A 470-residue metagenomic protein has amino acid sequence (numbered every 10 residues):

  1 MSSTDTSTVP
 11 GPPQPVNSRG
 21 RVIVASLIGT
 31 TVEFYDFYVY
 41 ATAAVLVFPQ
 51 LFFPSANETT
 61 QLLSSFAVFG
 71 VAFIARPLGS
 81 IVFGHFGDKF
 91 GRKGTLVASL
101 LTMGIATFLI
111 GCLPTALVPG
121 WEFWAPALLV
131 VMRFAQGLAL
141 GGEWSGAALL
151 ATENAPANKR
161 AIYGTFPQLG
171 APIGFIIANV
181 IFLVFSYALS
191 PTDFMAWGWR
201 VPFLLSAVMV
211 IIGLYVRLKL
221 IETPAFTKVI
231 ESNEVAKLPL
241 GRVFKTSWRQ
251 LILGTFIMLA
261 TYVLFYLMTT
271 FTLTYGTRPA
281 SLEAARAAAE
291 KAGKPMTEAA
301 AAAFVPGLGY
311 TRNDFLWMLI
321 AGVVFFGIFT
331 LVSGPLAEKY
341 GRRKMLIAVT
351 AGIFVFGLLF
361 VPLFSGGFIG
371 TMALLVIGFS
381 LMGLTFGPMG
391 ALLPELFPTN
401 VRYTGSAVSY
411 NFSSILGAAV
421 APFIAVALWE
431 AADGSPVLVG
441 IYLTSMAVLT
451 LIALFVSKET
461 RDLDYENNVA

Functional and structural regions predicted by a protein language model:
A41-T42, W248-K291, A300-F326, G417-A421: Extracytoplasmic gate region of multi-pass secondary transporters
A44-R76, W124: Extracellular/periplasmic helix-loop-helix junction of adjacent transmembrane segments in MFS-like secondary
P54, L101-W121, A351-G366: C-terminal ends and interior cores of transmembrane alpha-helices in multi-pass membrane transporters/permeases
S80-R92, F329-R342: Helix-to-loop junctions at the C-terminal end of transmembrane segments in multipass secondary transporters
K89-L101, K339-A351: Cytoplasmic membrane-interface "Motif A"-like loop-to-helix N-cap segments of 12-TM Major Facilitator Superfamily
I162-S186, Y410-A421: Glycine-rich segments within core transmembrane alpha-helices of 12-TM secondary carriers
G213-L220, M446-A470: Multi-pass alpha-helical transporter architecture, strongest for 12-TM Major Facilitator/SLC carriers used
K344-P388: C-terminal transmembrane helical hairpin of 12-TM major facilitator-type secondary transporters
